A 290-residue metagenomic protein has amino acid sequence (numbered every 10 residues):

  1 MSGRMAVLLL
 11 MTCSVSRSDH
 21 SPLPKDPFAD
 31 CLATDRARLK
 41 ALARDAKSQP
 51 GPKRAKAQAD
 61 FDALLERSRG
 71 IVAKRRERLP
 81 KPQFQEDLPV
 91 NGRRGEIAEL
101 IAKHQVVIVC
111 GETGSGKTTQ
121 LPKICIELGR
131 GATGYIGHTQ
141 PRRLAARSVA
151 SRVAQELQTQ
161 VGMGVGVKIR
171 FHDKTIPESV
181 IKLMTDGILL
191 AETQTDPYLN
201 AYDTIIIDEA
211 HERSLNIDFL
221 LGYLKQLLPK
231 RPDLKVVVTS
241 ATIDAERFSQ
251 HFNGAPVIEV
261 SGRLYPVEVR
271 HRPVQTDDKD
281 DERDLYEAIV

Functional and structural regions predicted by a protein language model:
M11-V290: P-loop NTPase motor module signature
